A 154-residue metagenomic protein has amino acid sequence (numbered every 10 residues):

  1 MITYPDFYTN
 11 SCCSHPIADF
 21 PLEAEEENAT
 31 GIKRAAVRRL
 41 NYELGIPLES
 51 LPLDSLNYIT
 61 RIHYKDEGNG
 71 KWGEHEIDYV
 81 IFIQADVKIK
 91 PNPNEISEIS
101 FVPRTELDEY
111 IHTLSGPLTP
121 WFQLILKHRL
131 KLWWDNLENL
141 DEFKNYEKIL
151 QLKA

Functional and structural regions predicted by a protein language model:
M1-Y42, I46: Conserved Nudix-box catalytic region and its N-terminal flanking loop in Nudix hydrolases and closely related
Y8, C12, A18, N57-A154: Nudix hydrolase/Nudix homology domain
L48-I59: A short coil-to-beta-strand element that immediately follows conserved catalytic motifs
